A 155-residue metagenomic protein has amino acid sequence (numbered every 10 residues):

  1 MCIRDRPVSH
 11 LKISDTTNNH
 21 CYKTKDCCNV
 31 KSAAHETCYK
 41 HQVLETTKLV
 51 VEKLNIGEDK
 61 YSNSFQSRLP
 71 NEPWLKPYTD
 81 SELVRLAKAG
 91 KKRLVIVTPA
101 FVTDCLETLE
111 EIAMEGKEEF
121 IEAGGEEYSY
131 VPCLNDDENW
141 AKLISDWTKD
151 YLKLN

Functional and structural regions predicted by a protein language model:
M1-I3: Short, small-residue-biased leader/transition segments that mark boundaries at the very start of proteins
D5-N155: Extended amphipathic ligand-handling, pore-lining, and cofactor/metal-binding catalytic surfaces
